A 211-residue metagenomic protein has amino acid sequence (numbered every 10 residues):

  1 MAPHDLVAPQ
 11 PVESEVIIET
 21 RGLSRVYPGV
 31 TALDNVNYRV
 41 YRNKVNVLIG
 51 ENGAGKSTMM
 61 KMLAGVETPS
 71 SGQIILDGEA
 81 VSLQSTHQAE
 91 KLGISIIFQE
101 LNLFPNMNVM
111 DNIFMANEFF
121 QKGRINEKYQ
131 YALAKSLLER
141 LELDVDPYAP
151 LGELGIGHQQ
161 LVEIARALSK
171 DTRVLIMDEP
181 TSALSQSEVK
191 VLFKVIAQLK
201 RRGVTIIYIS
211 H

Functional and structural regions predicted by a protein language model:
A2-H211: Glycine-rich phosphate-binding loops of nucleotide-dependent enzymes
